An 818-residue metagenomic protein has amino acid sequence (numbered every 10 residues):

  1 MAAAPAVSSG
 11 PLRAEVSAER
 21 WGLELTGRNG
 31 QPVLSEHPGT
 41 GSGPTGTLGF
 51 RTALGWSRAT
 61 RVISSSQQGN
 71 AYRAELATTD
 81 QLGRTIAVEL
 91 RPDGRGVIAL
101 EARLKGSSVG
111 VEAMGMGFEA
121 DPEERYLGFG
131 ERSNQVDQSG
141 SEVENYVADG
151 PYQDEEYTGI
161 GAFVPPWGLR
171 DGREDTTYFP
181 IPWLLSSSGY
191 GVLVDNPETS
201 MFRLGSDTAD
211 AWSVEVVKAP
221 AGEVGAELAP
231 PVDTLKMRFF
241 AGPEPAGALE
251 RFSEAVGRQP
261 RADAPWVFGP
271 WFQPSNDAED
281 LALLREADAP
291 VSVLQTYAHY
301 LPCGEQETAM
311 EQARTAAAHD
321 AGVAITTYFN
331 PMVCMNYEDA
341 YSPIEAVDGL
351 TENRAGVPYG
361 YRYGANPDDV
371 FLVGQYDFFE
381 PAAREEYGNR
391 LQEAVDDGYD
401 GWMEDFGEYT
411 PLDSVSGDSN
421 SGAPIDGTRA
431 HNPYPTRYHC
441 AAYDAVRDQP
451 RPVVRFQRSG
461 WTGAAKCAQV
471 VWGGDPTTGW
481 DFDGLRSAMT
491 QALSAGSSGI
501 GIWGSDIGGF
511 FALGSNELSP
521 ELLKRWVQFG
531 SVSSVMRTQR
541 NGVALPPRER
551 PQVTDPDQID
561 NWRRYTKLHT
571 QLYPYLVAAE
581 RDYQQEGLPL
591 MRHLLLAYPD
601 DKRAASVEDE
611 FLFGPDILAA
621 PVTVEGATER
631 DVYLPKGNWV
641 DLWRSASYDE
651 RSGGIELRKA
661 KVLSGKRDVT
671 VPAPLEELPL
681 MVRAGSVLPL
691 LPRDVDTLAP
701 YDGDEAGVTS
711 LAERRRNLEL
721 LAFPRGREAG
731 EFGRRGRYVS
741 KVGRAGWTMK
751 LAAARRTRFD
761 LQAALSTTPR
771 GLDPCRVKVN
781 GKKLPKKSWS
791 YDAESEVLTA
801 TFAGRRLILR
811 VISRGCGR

Functional and structural regions predicted by a protein language model:
A6-P265, W271-S275, L281-E286, D668-P692 (+1 more regions): Catalytic and substrate-binding clefts that recognize carbohydrates or anionic sugar/phosphate headgroups
P11, L23, I98-G106, I617-P621 (+2 more regions): Short, well-ordered beta-strand segments enriched in hydrophobic/aromatic residues
R13, V97-E101, P182-W183, G189-V192 (+22 more regions): Beta-sheet entry/capping signal
W21, T628-R630, T757-L761, R770-C775 (+1 more regions): Short beta-strand/loop motifs in extracellular/secreted proteins, especially within beta-sandwich accessory domains
D121-G130, Y633-A646, L765-K783: Solvent-exposed beta-hairpin/edge-strand motifs
G128-S139, Y152, A287-W562, A597-P599 (+2 more regions): Aromatic- and carboxylate-enriched substrate-binding clefts and catalytic-loop regions of carbohydrate-active enzymes
Y443-D448, P452-V453, G460-G473, A495-S505 (+2 more regions): Catalytic core of carbohydrate-active enzymes
K782-R806: Extracellular/luminal ectodomains and secreted, surface-exposed scaffolds of diverse proteins
